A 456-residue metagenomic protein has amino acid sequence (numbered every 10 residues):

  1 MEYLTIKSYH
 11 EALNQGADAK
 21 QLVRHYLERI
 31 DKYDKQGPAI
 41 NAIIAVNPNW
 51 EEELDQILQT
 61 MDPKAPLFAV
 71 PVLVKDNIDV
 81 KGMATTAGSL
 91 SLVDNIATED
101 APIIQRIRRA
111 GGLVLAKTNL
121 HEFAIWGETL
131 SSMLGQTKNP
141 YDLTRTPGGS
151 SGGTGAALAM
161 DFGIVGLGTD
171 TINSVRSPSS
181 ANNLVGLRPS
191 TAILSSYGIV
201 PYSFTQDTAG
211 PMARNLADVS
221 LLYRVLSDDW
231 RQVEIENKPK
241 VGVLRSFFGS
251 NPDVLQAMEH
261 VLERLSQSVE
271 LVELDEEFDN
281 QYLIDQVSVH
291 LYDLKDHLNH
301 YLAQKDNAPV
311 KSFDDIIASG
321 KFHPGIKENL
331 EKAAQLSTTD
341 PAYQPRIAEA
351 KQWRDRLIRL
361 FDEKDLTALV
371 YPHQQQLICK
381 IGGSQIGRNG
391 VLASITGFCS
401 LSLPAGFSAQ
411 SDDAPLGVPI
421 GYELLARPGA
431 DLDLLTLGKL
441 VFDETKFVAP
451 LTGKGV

Functional and structural regions predicted by a protein language model:
M1-D94, A124-W126, G249, I378 (+1 more regions): Short, well-ordered alpha-helical
E2-T5, A69, I78-A84, V93 (+2 more regions): Gly/Ser-rich, acidic/histidine-flanked active-site/gating loops
Y9-Q15, L92-N95, D207-R214, L424-L425: Short, well-ordered beta-strand elements within core beta-sheets of diverse protein domains
N14, L27-K35, D55, A159 (+4 more regions): Sec-exported extracytoplasmic/periplasmic mature domains
K32, R109, A159-F247, E259-R264 (+2 more regions): Structural helix-boundary/capping segments
L67-A209, L244, Y371-K380, S384-I386: Short glycine/serine-rich loop/turn segments
F68-L90, Y292-I358, P404-G421: Short helix-loop capping/hinge segments that flank enzyme active sites or metal/cofactor-binding pockets
K351, D362-T396, L403: An extended, acidic, His-containing surface patch that forms the Zn2+-binding/catalytic region of metallohydrolases
